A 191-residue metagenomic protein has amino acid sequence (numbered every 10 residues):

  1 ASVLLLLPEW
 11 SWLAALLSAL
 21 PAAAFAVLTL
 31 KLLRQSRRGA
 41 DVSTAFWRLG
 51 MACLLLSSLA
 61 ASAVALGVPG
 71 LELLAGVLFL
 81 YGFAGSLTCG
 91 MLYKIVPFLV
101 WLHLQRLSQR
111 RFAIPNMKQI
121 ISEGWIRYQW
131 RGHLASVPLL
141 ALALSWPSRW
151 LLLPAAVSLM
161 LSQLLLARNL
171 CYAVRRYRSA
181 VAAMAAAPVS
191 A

Functional and structural regions predicted by a protein language model:
A1-A191: Hydrophobic alpha-helical transmembrane segments of multi-pass integral membrane proteins
